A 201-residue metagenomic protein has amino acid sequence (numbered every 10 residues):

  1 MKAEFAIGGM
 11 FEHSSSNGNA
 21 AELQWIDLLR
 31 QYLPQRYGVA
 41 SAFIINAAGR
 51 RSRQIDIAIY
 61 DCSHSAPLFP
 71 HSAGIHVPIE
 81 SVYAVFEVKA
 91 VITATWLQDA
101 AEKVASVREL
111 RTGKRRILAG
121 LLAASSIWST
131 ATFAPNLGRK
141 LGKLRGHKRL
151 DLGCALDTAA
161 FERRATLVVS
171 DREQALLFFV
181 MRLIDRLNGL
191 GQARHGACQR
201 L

Functional and structural regions predicted by a protein language model:
M1-Q54, I59-L201: Intrinsically disordered, low-complexity Ser/Thr/Pro/Gly-rich regulatory segments
